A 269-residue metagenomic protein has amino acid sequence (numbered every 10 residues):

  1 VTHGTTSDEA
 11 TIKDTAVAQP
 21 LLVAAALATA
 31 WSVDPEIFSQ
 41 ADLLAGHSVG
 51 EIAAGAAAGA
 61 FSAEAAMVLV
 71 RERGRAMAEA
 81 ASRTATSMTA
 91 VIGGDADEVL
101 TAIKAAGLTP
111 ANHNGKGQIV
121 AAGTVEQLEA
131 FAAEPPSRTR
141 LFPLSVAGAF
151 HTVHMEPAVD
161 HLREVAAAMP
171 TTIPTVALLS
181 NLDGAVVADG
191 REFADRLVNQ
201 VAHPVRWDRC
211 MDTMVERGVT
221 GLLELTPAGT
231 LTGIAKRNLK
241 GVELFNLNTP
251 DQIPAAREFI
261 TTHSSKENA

Functional and structural regions predicted by a protein language model:
V1-E98, F142-L144, G221-D251: FabD-like malonyl-/acyl-CoA
S7-D8, W31, A57-P204: Alpha/beta catalytic cores of group-transfer enzymes, especially the acyltransferase/condensing modules of polyketide
L100, F131, T232-A235, A256: Short glycine-/acidic-enriched loop or helix-start segments at secondary-structure transitions that form or flank
R163-A166, S264-A269: A polyampholytic, Gly/Pro-enriched intrinsically disordered region
V215-G218: Non-catalytic positions within long, well-ordered alpha-helices that form the structural scaffold/packing of enzyme
E243-E267: Short, flexible loop segments at boundaries between secondary-structure elements
